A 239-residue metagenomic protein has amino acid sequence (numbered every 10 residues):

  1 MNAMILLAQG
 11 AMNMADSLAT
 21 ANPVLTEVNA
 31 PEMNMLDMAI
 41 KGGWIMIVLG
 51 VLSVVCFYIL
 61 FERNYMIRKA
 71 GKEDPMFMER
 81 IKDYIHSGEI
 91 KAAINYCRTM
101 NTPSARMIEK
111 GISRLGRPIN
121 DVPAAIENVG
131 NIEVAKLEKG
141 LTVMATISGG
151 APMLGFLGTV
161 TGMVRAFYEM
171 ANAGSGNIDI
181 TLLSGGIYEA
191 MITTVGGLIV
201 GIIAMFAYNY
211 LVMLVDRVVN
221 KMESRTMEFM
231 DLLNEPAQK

Functional and structural regions predicted by a protein language model:
N2-A3, N13, A19, K239: Long C-terminal interaction segments enriched in charged/acidic composition
M4-A8: Sec/Tat signal peptide C-region and signal peptidase I cleavage site
A11-M76: Hydrophobic membrane-targeting segments
E32-I45, E127-S148, I180-I192: Alpha-helical membrane-interface segments at transmembrane helix boundaries
G43, F57, A93, I108 (+3 more regions): Residue-level signature of catalytic and energy-coupling elements of molecular machines, predominantly ATP/GTP-dependent
M46-I59, A145-P152, V200-A204: Alpha-helical transmembrane segments of integral membrane proteins
Y65, G71-L157, T161-G176, F206-K239: Predominantly long cytosolic amphipathic alpha-helical stalk/bundle segments
G186-A207: Hydrophobic alpha-helical transmembrane segments of polytopic membrane proteins
